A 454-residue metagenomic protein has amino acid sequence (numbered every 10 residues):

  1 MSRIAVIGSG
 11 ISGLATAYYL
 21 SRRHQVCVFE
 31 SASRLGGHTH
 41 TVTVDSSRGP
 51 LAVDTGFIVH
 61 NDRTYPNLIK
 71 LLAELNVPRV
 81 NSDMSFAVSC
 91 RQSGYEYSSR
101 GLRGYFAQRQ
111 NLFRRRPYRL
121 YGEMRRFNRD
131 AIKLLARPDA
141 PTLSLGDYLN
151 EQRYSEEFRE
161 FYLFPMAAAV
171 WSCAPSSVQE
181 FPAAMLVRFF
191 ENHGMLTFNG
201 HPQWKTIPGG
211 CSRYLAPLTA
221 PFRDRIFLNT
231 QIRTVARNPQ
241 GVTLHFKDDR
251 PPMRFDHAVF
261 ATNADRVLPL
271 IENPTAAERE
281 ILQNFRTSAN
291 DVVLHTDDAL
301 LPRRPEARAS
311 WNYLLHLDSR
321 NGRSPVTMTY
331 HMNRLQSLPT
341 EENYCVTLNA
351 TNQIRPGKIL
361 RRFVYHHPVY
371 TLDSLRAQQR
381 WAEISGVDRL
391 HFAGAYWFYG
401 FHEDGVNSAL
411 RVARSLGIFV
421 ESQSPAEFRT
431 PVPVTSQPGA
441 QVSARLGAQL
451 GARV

Functional and structural regions predicted by a protein language model:
S2-V28: N-terminal Rossmann-like FAD-binding beta1-loop-alpha1 element of flavoenzymes
S12, R34, D265: Conserved Rossmann-like nucleotide-cofactor binding loop
S21-D45: Glycine-rich FAD pyrophosphate-binding loop
V42-L68: N-terminal glycine-rich dinucleotide-binding loop that anchors FAD/FMN and/or NAD(P) in oxidoreductases
D62-A183, V187-R188: Mobile amphipathic helical/loop "lid" adjacent to a hydrophobic cofactor/ligand pocket
R100-G101, G322-V454: Conserved flavin/dinucleotide-binding core of flavoenzymes
R188-F246: Helical element adjacent to the flavin cofactor pocket in flavoenzyme catalytic cores
T230-H367: Mid-domain catalytic core of redox enzymes that form a hydrophobic substrate pocket/lid adjacent to a catalytic redox
